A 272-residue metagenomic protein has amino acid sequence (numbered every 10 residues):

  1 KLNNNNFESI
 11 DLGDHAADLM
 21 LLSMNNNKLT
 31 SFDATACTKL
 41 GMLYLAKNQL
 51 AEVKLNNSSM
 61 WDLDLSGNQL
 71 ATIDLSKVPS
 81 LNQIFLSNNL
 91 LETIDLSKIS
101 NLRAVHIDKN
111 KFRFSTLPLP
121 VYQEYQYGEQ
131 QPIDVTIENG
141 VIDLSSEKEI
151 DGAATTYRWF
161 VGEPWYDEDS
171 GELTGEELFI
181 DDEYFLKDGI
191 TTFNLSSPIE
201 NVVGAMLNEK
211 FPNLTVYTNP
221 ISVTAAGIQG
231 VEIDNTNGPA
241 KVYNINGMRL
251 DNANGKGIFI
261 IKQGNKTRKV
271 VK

Functional and structural regions predicted by a protein language model:
N5, M24-N27, L45-N48, L65-N68 (+2 more regions): Consensus "Asn ladder" position of solenoid repeat domains
F7, D18-L19, L29, L40 (+7 more regions): Conserved hydrophobic position(s) of the canonical leucine-rich repeat
I10-L12, F32, V53, I73-L75 (+2 more regions): Canonical leucine-rich repeat
S23, Y44, D64, A225-K272: C-terminal outer-membrane/trafficking sorting elements
E92-V141, S145-I150: Leucine-rich solenoid repeat scaffolds
S115-P118, E209-A225, K266-K272: Edge beta-strands of extracellular beta-sandwich domains
G152-I180, P239-N246: Change to "...patches in solvent-exposed regions of secreted, membrane-anchored, or virion-exposed structural
T191-P212, G257-Q263: Short, aromatic- and glycine-rich surface loops/edge beta-strands on solvent-exposed regions
